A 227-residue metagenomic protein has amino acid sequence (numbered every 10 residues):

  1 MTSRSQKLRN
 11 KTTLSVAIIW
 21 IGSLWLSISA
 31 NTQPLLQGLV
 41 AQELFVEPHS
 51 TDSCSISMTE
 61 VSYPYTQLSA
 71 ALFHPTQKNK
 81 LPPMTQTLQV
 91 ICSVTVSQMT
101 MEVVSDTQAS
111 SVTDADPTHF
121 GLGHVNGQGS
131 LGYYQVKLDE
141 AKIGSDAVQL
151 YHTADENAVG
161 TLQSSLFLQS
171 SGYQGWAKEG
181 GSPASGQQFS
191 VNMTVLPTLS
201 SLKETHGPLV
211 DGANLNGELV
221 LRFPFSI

Functional and structural regions predicted by a protein language model:
T2-S5, A30-I227: Mature extracellular/passenger domains of Gram-negative fimbrial/pilin and adhesin proteins
S3-A17: Bacterial N-terminal signal peptides that target proteins for export
S15-W25: Bacterial N-terminal signal peptides
